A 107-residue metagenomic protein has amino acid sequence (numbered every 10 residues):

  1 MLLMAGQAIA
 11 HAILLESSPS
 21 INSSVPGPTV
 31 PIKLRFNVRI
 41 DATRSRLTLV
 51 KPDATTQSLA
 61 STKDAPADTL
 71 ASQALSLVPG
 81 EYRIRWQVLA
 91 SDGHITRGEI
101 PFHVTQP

Functional and structural regions predicted by a protein language model:
A5-Q7: N-terminal signal peptide c-region/cleavage motif recognized by signal peptidases
S17, V25-G27, P31-V38, G93-P107: Extended, polar beta-sheet/loop recognition surfaces of beta-rich domains that mediate binding to diverse ligands
I32-Q57: Short, surface-exposed alpha-helix to beta-strand junction/turn motifs within ectodomains of secreted and cell-envelope
A60-P66: Short beta-strand segments within Ig-like beta-sandwich modules, predominantly Fibronectin type-III
D68-Q73: Short strand-edge motifs at loop-to-beta-strand transitions and within beta-strands of extracellular beta-rich domains
A74, R85-E99: Short, exposed beta-strand-loop hairpins at the edges of beta-sheets in extracellular/periplasmic proteins
V78-I84: A glycine-anchored, Pro-Gly-centered beta-turn/N-cap motif
